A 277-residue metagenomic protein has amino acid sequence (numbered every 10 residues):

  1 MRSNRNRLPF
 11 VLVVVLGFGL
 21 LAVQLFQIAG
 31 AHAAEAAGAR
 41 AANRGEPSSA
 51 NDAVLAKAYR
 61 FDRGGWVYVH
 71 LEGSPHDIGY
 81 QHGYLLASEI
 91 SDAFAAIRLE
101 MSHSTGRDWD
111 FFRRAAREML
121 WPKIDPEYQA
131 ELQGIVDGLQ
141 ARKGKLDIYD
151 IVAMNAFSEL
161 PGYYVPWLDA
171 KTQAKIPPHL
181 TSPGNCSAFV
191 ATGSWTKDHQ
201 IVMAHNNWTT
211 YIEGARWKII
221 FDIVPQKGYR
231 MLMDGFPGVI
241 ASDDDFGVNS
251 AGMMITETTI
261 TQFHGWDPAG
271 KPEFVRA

Functional and structural regions predicted by a protein language model:
R2-V15: Bacterial N-terminal signal peptides that target proteins for export
L12-Q27: Bacterial N-terminal signal peptides
V23-A277: N-terminal mature-domain region immediately after signal-peptide cleavage in secreted/organellar precursors
